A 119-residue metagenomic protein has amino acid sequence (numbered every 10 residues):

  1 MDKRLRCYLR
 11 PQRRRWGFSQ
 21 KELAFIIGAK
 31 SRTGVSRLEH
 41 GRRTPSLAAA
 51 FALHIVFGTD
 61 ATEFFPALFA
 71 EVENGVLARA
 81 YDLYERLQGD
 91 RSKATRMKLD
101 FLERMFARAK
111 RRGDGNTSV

Functional and structural regions predicted by a protein language model:
M1-R15: A short, Lys/Arg-rich alpha-helix, primarily the initiator
C7, G17-F18, K30, P45-A48: Residue-level signal for the short linker/turn that defines the boundary of a DNA-recognition helix
R13, A24-F25, H54: The alpha-helix within a helix-turn-helix
G17-R37: Short alpha-helical DNA-recognition segment
L38-E39, A49: DNA major-groove recognition helix of helix-turn-helix
R42-S46, E73-G75: Short, solvent-exposed alpha-helical "recognition" segments
S46-E63: DNA major-groove recognition helix of helix-turn-helix/homeodomain DNA-binding modules
I55, F65-V119: Short, charged recognition helix plus adjacent turn of helix-turn-helix-like nucleic-acid-binding domains
